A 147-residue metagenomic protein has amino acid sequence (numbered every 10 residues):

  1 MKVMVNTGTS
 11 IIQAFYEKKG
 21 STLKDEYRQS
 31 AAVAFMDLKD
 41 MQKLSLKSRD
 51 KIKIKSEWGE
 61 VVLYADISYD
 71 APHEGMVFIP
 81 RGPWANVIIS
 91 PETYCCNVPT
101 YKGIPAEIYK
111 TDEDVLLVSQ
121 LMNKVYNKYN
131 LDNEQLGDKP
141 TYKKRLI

Functional and structural regions predicted by a protein language model:
M1-F35, D40-I147: Long, contiguous, secondary-structure-rich segments that constitute the structural scaffold of globular domains
